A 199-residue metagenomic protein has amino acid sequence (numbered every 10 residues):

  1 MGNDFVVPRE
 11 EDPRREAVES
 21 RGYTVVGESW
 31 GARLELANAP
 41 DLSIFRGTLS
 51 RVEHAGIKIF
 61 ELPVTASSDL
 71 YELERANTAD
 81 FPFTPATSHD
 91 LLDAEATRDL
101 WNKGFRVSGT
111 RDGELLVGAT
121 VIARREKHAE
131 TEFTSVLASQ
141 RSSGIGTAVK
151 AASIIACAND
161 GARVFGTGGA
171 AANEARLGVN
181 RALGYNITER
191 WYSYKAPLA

Functional and structural regions predicted by a protein language model:
M1-A17, T131, S139-A152: Acyl-donor binding region in acyl/amide transferases
M1-E61, Y194-A196: Acyl-donor-binding surface of acyltransferase catalytic domains
M1-P8, C157-G169: Conserved GNAT acetyl-CoA-binding A-motif
R9-E28, T147, A171-E189: Conserved active-site alpha-helix within GNAT-family acetyltransferase domains
Y23, W30-A39, G56-L62, A66-E72 (+7 more regions): Ligand-binding pocket scaffold of soluble enzyme catalytic domains
R46-H89: Short amphipathic alpha-helix that is part of the acyltransferase structural core
T78-A138: A conserved beta-strand-loop-helix scaffold within acyl/acetyltransferase catalytic domains
L137-A148, D160, A172-A175: Conserved glycine-rich acetyl-CoA-binding loop
